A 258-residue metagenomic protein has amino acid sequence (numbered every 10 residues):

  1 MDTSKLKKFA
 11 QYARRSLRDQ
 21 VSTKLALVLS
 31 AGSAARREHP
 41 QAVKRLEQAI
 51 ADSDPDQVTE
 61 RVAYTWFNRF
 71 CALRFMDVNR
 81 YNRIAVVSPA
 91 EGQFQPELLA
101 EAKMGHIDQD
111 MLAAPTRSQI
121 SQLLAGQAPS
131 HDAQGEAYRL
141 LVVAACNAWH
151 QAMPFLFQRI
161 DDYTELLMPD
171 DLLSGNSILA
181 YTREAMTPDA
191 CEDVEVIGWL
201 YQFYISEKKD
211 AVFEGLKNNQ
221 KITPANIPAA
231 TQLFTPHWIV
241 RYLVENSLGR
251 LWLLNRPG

Functional and structural regions predicted by a protein language model:
M1-G258: Preference for the N-terminal adenyl/adenosyl cofactor-binding alpha/beta module
